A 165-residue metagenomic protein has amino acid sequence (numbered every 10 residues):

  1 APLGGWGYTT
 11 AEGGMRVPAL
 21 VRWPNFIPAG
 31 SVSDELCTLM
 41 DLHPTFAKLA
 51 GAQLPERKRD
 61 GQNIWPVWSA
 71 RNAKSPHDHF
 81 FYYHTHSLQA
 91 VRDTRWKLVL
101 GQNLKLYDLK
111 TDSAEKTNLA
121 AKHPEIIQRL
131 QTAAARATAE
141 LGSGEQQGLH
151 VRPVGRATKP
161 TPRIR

Functional and structural regions predicted by a protein language model:
A1-E12, F26-S31, E35-K110, E140 (+2 more regions): C-terminal cap/loop subdomain of S1 sulfatases and analogous C-terminal strand-loop tails that border
R16-V17: Catalytic cores of eukaryotic secretory-pathway lumenal/extracellular enzymes that build and remodel glycoconjugates
L20-R22: Short beta-strand-to-turn element immediately C-terminal to the catalytic PLP-Schiff-base lysine in fold type I
L42, T94, Q102-L104, L109-R165: Long, internal low-complexity/basic segments
